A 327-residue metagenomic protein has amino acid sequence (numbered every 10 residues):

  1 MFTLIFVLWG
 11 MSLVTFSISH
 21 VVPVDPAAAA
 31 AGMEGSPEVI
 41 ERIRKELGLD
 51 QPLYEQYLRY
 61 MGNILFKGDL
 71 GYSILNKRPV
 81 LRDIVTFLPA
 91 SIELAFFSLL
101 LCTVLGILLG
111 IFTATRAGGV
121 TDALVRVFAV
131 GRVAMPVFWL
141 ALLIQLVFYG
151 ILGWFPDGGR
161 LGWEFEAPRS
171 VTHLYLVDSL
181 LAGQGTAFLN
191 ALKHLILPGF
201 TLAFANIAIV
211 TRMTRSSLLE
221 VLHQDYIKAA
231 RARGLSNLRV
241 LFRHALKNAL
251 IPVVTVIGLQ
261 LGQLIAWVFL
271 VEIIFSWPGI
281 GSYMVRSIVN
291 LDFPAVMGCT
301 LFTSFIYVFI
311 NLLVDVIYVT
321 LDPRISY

Functional and structural regions predicted by a protein language model:
M1, I43, L53-L65, D69 (+9 more regions): Hydrophobic alpha-helical segments of integral membrane proteins, encompassing both true transmembrane helices
M1-F2, A232: N-terminal Sec/SRP start-transfer signal
V7-L58, F148-A187: Hydrophobic alpha-helical transmembrane segments of membrane transport/permease proteins and related membrane-embedded
L8-L13, R132-W154, V256, Q260: Hydrophobic alpha-helical membrane-insertion segments
A28, D50-I107: An internal, D/E-rich "acidic patch" concept
F87, S91, V127-A134, L143 (+1 more regions): Residue-level signal for discrete positions within transmembrane alpha-helices of multi-pass small-molecule
L88-T121, V137, P168-Y327: Alpha-helical transmembrane segments of integral membrane proteins, especially multi-pass inner/plasma-membrane
F112-M135, L140, G150-I151: Short loop segments and helix-boundary regions at transmembrane helix junctions of multi-pass inner-membrane proteins
